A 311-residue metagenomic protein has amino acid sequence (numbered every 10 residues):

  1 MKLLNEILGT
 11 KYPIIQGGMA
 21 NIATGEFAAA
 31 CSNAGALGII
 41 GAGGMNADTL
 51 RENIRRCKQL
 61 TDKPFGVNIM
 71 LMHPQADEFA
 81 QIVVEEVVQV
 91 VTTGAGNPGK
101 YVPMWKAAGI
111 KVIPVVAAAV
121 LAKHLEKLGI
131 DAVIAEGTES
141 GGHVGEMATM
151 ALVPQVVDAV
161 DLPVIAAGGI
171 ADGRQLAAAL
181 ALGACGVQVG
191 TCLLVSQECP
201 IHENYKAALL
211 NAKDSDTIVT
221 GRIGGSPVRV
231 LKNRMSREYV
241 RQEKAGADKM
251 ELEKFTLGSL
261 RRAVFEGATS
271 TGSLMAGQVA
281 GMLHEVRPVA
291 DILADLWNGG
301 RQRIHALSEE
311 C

Functional and structural regions predicted by a protein language model:
M1-A159, P163: Active-site entrance/lid segments in N-terminal catalytic domains of soluble metabolic enzymes
I22, I170-A171: Residue-level detector of alpha-helix initiation sites
A151-I165, A171-C311: Conserved active-site-proximal phosphate/metal-binding subdomains
